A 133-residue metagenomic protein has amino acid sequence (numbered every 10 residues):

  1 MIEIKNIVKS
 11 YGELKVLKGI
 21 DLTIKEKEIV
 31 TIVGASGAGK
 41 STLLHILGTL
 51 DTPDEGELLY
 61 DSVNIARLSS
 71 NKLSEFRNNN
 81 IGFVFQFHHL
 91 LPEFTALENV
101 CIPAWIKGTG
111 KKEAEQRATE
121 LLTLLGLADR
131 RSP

Functional and structural regions predicted by a protein language model:
V30-T31, F83: Short beta-strand immediately N-terminal to the Walker A/P-loop
V33-A35: The feature captures the beta-strand-to-loop junction immediately N-terminal to the Walker
G48: Helix-to-loop junction immediately C-terminal to a conserved catalytic motif
E57-L59, V63: ATP-binding/catalytic-site motifs of ATP-hydrolyzing domains
V63-N64, C101, W105, K112-R130: Conserved ABC ATPase "signature" region
I65-G82, K111: ABC ATPase NBD coupling module
